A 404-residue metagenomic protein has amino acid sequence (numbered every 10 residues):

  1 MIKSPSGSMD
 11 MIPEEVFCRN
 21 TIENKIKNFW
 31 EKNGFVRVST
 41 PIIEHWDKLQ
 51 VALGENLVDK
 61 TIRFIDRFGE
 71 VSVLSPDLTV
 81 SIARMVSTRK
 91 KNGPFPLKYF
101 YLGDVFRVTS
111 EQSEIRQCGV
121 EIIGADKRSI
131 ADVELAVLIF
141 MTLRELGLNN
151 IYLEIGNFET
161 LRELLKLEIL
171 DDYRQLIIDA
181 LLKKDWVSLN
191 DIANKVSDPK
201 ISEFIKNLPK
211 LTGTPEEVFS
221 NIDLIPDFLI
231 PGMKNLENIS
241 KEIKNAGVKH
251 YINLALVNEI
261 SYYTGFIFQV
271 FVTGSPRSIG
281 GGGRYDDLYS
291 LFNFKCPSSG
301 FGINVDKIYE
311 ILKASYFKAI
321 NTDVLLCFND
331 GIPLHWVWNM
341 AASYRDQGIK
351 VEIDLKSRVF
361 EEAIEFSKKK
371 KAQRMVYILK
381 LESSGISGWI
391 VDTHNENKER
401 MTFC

Functional and structural regions predicted by a protein language model:
M1-S75, V80, E111, E154: TRNA-binding/sensing appendages of the translation machinery
C18-F29, N33, H45, T79-K90 (+3 more regions): Positively charged, Gly/Ser-enriched RNA/tRNA-binding surfaces
R37-T40, Y101, Y152-G156, Y251-N253: A structural signal for short, well-ordered beta-strand segments and their strand-loop junctions that often border
T40-V58, G156-K166, L256-G265, E361-E365: Beta-rich nucleic-acid/ligand-interaction surfaces
Q50-F64, D172-L176, V272-G274, K370-I378: Short, structured secondary-structure boundary patches
K60-D66, I169-D191: Acidic, His- and aromatic-enriched active-site or binding-groove loops in soluble protein domains that engage sugars
F95: Phosphate-handling architecture centered on phosphoinositide signaling
L146-E154, F158-E163, D171, V187 (+1 more regions): Extended alpha-helical scaffolds
